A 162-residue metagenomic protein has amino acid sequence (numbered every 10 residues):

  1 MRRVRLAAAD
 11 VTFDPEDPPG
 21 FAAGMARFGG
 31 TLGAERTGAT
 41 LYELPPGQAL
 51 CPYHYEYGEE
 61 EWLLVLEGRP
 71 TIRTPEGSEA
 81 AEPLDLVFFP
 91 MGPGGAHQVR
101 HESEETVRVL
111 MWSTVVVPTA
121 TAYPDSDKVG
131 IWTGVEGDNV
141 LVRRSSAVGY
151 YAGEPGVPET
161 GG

Functional and structural regions predicted by a protein language model:
M1-R36, A122-G162: A short, N-terminal "cap"/entry segment at the start of jelly-roll beta-barrel domains of the cupin/DSBH fold
A22-M25, T40-E56, G94: Conserved short histidine dyad/triad with adjacent acidic residue
G29-T37, Q48-E61, G77: A short beta-loop-beta micro-motif enriched in histidine and acidic residues
L41-P45, E56-I72, W112-V116: Short, conserved beta-strand element in jelly-roll/cupin
L50, E60, E67-R69, E76 (+2 more regions): A generic structural motif
P75-G92: Short acidic-glycine-tyrosine-enriched beta hairpin
M91-P118: Ligand-binding loop in jelly-roll beta-barrel domains
